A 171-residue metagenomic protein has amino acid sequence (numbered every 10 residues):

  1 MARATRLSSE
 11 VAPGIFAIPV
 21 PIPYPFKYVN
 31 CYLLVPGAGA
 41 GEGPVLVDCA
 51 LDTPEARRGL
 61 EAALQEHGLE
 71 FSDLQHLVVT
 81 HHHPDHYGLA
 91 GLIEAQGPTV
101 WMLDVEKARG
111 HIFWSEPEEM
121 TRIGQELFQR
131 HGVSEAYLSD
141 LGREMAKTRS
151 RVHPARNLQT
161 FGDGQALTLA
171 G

Functional and structural regions predicted by a protein language model:
M1, A38-G41, S150: Polar low-complexity intrinsically disordered regions
M1-S8: Short glycine- and acidic-rich boundary segments immediately preceding or forming the N-terminal edge of structured
A4, V20, L46, E135-A136 (+1 more regions): Residues at structural and domain junctions
S8-H67: Conserved beta-strand hairpin/beta-sheet module of binuclear metal-dependent hydrolase folds, prominently
E55-R57, A63-A166: Active-site HxH/HxHxD metal-binding segment of metal-dependent hydrolases
L169-A170: Structural motif
